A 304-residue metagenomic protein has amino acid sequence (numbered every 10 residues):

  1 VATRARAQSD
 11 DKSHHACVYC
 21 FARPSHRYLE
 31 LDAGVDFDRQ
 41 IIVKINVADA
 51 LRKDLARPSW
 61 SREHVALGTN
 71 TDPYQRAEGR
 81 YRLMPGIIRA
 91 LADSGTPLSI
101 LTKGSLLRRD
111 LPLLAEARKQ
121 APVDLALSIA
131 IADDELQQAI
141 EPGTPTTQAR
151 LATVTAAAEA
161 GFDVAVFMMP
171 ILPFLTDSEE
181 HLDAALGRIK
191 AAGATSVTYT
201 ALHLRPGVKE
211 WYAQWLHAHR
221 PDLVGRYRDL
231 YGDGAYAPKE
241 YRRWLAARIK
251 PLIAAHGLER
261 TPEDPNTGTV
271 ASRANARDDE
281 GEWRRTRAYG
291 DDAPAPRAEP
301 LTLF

Functional and structural regions predicted by a protein language model:
V1-D11, V18-A126, A130-Q138, T147 (+1 more regions): Conserved Radical SAM active-site core
A66, L101, V164-M168, V197-A201: Short beta-strand segments at enzyme active-site cores
G95-T96, F162, A194: A structural motif
S105-R108, L172-D183: Active-site glycine- and acidic-residue-rich loops that bind and position anionic ligands or nucleotide-like cofactors
A115-R118, V154-E159, K250, A254: Surface-exposed amphipathic alpha-helices with a cationic face
A132-D134, E141-G143, A156-S178, L202-L204: Conserved strand-turn element in the central/C-terminal portion of the radical SAM core barrel that lines
D177-F304: Auxiliary Fe-S-binding modules of radical SAM enzymes
